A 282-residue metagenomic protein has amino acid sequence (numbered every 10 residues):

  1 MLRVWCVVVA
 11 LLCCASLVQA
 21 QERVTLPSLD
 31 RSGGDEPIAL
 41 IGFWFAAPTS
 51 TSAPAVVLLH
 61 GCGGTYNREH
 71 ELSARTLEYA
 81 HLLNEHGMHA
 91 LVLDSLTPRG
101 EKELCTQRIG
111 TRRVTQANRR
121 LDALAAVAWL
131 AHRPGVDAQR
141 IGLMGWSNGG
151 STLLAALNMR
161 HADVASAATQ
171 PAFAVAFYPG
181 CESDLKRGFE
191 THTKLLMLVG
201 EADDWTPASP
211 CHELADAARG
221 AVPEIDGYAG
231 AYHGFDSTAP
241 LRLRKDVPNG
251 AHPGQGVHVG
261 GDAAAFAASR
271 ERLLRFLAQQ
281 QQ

Functional and structural regions predicted by a protein language model:
W5-A15: Bacterial N-terminal signal peptides
A20-T51: N-terminal cap/lid segment of alpha/beta-hydrolase-fold proteins
I38-L40, A55-H132, A239-L241, K245-V259: Serine-hydrolase catalytic machinery in alpha/beta-hydrolase-like enzymes
N67, V114-T191, D204: Primarily recognizes the serine-hydrolase "nucleophile elbow" in alpha/beta-hydrolase and SGNH/GDSL folds
M197-V199: Short beta-strand/loop motif that positions the catalytic acidic residue of the alpha/beta-hydrolase fold
A202-T206, H233-G234: Acidic catalytic loop of the alpha/beta-hydrolase fold
T206-A217: Short alpha-helix in the alpha/beta-hydrolase fold that links the catalytic acid
V222-Q282: C-terminal catalytic histidine-bearing segment of alpha/beta-hydrolase fold enzymes
